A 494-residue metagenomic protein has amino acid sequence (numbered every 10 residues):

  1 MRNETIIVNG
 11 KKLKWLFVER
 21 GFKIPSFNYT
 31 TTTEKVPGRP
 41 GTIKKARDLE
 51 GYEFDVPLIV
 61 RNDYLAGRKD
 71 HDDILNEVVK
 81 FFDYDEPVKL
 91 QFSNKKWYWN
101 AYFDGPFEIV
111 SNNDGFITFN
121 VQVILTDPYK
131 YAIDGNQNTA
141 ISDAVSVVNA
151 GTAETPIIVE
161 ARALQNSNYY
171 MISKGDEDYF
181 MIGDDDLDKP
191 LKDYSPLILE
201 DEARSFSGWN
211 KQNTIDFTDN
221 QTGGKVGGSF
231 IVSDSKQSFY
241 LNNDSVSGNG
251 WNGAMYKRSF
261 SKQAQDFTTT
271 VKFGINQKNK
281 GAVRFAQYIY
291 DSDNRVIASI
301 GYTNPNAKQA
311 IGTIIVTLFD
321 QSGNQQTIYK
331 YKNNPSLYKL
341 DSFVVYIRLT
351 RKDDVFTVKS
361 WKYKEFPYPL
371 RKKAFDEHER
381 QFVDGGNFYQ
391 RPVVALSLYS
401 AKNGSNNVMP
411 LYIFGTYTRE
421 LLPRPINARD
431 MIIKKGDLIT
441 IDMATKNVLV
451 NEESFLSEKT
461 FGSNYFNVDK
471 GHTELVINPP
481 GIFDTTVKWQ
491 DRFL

Functional and structural regions predicted by a protein language model:
M1-L199, N276-V283, I289-R295, Y417-L494: Extracellular/virion structural assembly segments
Y84-D85, V159, S342-T350, V383-A401 (+1 more regions): Noncatalytic modules at the cell exterior or secretory-pathway interfaces, chiefly beta-strand-rich lectin/adhesion
A150-T152, E177-D234, P410, E420: Extracellular carbohydrate-recognition regions
S207-N324: Secretory/extracellular carbohydrate-interaction modules and structurally similar beta-sandwich "look-alikes"
K257-T269, P335-F343, F466-V468: Extracellular/lumenal carbohydrate-interaction signature centered on repeated Trp-anchored short motifs
T269-V271, Y338-L370: Short tryptophan-centered beta-strand motifs in secreted/extracellular beta-sheet-rich domains of glycan-recognition
I315-Y346: Short, aromatic/His-centered strand-loop micro-motif at the edge of beta-sheets
P369-Y412: Flexible glycan-contacting loops in extracellular carbohydrate-active proteins
